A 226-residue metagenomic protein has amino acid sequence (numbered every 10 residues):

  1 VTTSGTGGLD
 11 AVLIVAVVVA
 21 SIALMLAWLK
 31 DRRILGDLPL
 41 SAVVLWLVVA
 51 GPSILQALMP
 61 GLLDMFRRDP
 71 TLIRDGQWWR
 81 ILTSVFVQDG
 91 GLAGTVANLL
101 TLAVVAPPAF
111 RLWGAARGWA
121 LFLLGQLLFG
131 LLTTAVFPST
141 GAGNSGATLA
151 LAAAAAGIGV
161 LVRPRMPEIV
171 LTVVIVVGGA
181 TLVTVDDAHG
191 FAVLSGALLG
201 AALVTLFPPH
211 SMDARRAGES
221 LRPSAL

Functional and structural regions predicted by a protein language model:
V1-L35, G178-L226: C-terminal transmembrane module of polytopic alpha-helical membrane proteins
L29-L40, F110-G114, V160-P167: Membrane-interface helix-boundary motifs at transmembrane edges
G36-W119, A135-S139: N-terminal TM1-TM2 helical hairpin plus the immediately adjacent luminal interfacial "cap"
V48-Q56, G125-T134, T172-V185: Aromatic-anchored segments of alpha-helical transmembrane domains
L99-R111, A116-R117, L121-L124, L151-V162 (+1 more regions): Membrane-interfacial alpha-helical segments at the cytosolic side of multi-pass membrane proteins
G118-A147: Hydrophobic alpha-helical transmembrane segments of integral membrane proteins
F137-I158, A188: Membrane-interface micro-motifs in multi-pass membrane enzymes
A155-A192: Membrane-embedded catalytic cores of phosphoryl/pyrophosphoryl-handling enzymes
